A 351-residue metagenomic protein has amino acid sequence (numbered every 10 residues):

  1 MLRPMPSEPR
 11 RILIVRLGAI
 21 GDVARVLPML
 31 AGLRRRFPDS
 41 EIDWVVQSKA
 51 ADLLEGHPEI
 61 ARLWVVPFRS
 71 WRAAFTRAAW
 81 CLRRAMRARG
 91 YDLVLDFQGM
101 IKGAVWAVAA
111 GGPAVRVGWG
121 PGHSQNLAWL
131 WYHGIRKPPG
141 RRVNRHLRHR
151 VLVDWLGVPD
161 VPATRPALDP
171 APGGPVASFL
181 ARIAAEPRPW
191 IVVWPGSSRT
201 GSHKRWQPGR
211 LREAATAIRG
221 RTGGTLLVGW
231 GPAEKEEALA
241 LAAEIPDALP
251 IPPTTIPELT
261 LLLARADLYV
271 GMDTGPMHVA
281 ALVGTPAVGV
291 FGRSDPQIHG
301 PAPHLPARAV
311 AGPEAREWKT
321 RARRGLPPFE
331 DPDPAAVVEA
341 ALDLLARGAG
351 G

Functional and structural regions predicted by a protein language model:
M1-G351: Catalytic machinery of carbohydrate-active enzymes, primarily nucleotide-sugar-dependent glycosyltransferases
